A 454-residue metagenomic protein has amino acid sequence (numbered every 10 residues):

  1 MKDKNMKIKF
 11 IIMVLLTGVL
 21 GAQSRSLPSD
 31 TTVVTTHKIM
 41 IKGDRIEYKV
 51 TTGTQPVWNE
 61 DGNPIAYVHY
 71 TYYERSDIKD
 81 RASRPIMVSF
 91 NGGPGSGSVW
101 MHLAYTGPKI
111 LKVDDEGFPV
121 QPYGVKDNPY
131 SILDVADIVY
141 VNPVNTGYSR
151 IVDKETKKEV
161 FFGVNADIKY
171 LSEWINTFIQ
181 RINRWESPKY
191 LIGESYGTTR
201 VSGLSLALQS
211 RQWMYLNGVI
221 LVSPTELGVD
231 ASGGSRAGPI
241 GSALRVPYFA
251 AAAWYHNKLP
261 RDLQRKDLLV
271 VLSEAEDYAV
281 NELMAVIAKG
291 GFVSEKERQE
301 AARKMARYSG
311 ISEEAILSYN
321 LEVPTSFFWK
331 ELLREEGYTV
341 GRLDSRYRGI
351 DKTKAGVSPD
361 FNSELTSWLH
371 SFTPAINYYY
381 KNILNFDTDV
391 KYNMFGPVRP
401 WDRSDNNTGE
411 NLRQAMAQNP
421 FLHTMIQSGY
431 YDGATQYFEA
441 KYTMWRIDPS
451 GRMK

Functional and structural regions predicted by a protein language model:
K9-G18: Sec-dependent N-terminal signal peptides
S29-I78: N-terminal cap/lid segment of alpha/beta-hydrolase-fold proteins
G62-F162, W445: N-terminal cap/lid subdomain of alpha/beta-hydrolase-fold enzymes
P108-K112, S205, Q209-R307: A catalytic-pocket lid/entrance helix-loop region that shapes and gates access to the active site across common
N183-Y196: Alpha/beta-hydrolase fold nucleophile elbow
G197-S202: Catalytic nucleophile loop
G203-L204, L422, Q436-R446: Short alpha-helix in the alpha/beta-hydrolase fold that links the catalytic acid
K289-T435: Alpha/beta-hydrolase fold catalytic core
